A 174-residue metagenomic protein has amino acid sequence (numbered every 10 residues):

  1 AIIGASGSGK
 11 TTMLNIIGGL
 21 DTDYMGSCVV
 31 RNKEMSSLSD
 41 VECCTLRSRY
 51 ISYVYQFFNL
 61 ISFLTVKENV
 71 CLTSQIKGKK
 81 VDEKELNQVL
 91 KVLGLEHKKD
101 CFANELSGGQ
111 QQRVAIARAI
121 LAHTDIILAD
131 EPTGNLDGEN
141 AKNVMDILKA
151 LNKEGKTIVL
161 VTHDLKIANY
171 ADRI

Functional and structural regions predicted by a protein language model:
G18: Helix-to-loop junction immediately C-terminal to a conserved catalytic motif
G26-E34: Conserved ABC transporter NBD signature motif
S48, C101-N104, A122, E154: Conserved signature/switch motifs of ABC ATPase nucleotide-binding domains
L64-L72: Short coil-to-helix segment of the ABC ATPase nucleotide-binding domain corresponding to the Q-loop/switch region
C71-K84, V92: ABC-type ATPase nucleotide-binding domains, specifically the catalytic core motifs of the NBD
F102-Q112: Conserved ABC ATPase signature
I127-D130: Catalytic Walker B motif of ABC-type/P-loop ATPase nucleotide-binding domains
